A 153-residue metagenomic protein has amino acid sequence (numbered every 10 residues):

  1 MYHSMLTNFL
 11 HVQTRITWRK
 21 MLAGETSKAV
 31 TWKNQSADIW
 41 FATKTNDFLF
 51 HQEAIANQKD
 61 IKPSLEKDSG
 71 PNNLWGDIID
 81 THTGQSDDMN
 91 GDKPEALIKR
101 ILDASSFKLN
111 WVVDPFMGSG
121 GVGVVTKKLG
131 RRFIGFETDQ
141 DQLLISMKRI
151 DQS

Functional and structural regions predicted by a protein language model:
M1-I145: Core catalytic lobe of class I
M147-S153: Short, conserved SAM-binding/catalytic segment of Class I S-adenosyl-L-methionine-dependent methyltransferases
